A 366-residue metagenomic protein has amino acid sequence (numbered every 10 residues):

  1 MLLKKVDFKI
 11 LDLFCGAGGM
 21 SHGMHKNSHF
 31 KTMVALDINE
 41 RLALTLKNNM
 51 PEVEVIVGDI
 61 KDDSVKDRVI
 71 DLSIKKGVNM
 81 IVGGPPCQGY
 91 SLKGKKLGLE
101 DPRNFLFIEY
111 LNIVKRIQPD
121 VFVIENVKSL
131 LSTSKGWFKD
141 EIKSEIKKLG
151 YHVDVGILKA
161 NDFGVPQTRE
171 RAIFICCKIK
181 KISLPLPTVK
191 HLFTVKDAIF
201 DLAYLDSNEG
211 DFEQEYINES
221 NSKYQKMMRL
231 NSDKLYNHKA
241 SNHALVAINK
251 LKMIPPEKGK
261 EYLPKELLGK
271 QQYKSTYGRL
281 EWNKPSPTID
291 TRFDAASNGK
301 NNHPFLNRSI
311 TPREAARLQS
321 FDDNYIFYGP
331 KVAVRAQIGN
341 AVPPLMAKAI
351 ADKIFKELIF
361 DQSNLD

Functional and structural regions predicted by a protein language model:
L2-Q118, K128-S132, W137-D140: Core alpha/beta nucleotide-donor-binding catalytic domains of modification enzymes
E40, I108, G136-D140, F193 (+5 more regions): A structural signal for well-ordered alpha-helical segments within the folded catalytic domains of diverse enzymes
P51, P85-P86, P119, P166 (+2 more regions): Proline-centered helix-kink/hinge sites
G58, G156-L158, P330: Conserved beta-strand termini and adjacent loop/short-helix elements that scaffold enzyme active sites in alpha/beta
D67-K75, L92-K270: Class I S-adenosyl-L-methionine
P85-Q88, I179-K180, D294: Short glycine-rich anion-binding loops that position phosphate/pyrophosphate groups of nucleotides and phosphorylated
S222-D366: C-terminal target-recognition/interaction regions appended to catalytic cores
